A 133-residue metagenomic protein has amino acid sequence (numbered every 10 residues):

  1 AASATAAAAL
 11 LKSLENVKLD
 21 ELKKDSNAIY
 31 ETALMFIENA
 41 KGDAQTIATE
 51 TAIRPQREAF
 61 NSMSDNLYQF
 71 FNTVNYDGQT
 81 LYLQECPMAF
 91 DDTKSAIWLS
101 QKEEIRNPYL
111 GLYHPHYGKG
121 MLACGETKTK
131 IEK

Functional and structural regions predicted by a protein language model:
A1-K133: Mature extracytoplasmic or organellar-lumen-exposed domains after removal of signal/transit peptides
